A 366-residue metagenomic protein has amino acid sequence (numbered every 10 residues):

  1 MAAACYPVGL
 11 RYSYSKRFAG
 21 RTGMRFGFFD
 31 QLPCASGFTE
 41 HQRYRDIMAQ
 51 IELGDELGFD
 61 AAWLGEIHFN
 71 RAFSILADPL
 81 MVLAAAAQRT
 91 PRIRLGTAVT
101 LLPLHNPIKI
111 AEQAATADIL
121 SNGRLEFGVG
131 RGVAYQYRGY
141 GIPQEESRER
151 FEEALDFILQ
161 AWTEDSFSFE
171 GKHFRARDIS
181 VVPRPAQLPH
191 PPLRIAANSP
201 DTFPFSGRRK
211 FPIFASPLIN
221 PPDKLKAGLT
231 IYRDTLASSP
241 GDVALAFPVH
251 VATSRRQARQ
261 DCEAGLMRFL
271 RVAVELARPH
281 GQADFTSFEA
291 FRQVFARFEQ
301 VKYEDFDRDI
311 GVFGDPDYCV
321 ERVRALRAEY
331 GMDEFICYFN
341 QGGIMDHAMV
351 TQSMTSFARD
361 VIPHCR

Functional and structural regions predicted by a protein language model:
Y6, L10-R89, I93-R94, L188-P191 (+1 more regions): N-terminal beta1-alpha1-beta2 module of alpha/beta enzyme domains
S15-G23, P103-F211, D223-T230, D234-P240: Internal, glycine-rich beta/alpha segment that forms the wall or movable "lid" of small-molecule/cofactor binding
K16-T22, S147-V181, D223-M332: An alpha-helical appendage that flanks or caps ligand/catalytic pockets
F26, G58, E66, A86 (+8 more regions): Conserved, mostly hydrophobic/aromatic
F26-D30, A62-L64, L95-T97, L125-V129 (+4 more regions): Hydrophobic faces of well-ordered beta-strands that scaffold small-molecule active sites in alpha/beta enzyme cores
L32-Y44, T100-P107, P189-A197, D307-D315: Active-site mouth loops of central-metabolism enzymes
H41-L53, S199-P204, Y318-A325: Short, acidic/polar
L57, L120, R209, E329-Y330: Structural motif
